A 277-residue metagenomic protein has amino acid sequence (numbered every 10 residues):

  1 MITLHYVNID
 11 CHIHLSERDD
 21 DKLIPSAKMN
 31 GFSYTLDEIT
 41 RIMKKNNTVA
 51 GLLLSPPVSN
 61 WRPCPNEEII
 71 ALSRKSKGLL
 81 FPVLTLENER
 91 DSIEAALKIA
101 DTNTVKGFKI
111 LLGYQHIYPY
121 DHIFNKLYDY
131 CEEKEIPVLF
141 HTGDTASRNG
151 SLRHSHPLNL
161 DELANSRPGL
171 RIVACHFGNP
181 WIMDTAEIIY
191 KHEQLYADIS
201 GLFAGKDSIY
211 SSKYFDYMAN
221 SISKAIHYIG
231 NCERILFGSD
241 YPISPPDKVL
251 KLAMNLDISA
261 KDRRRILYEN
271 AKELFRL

Functional and structural regions predicted by a protein language model:
M1-H14, D20-A50, K224, Y228-L236 (+1 more regions): Mid-to-C-terminal alpha-helical segments outside catalytic/metal-binding sites
N8-C11, L52-S55, V83-L84, K109 (+3 more regions): Active-site neighborhood of phospho(di)ester-bond hydrolases with catalytic His/Asp-centered motifs
H12, M43, I69, F108 (+6 more regions): Conserved, mostly hydrophobic/aromatic
S16-R18, V58-W61, N88-S92, D144-R148 (+3 more regions): Active-site environment of divalent metal-dependent phosphoester hydrolases
P25-S59, L79-T85, K106-G107, I172: Divalent metal-dependent hydrolysis catalytic cores, especially in the metallo-beta-lactamase
V49, N60-H154: Active-site gating/metal-coordination segments in enzymes
P63-L79, Y190-G201, L252-S259: Short, electropositive alpha-helical surface patch
K106-G107, Y120-L236: Catalytic pocket-lining loop regions of alpha/beta-barrel enzymes, especially the amidohydrolase/enolase/GH5 lineages
